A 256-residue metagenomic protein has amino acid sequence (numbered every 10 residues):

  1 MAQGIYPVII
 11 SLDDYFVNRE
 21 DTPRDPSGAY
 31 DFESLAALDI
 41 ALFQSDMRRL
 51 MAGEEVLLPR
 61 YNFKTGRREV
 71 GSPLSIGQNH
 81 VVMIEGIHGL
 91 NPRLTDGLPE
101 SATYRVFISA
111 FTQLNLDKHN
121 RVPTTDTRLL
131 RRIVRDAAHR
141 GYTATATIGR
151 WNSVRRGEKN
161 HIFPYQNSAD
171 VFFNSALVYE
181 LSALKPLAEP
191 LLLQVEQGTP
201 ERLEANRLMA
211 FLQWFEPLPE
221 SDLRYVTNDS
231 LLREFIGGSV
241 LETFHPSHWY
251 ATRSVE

Functional and structural regions predicted by a protein language model:
M1-I9: Post-Walker A helix-loop "phosphate-sensing" segment adjacent to the P-loop in P-loop NTPases
G4, I76-Q78, E100-S101: Short loop/turn elements that form and flank the Walker-type P-loop nucleotide-binding site in RecA-like NTPase cores
V8-I10, Y15-R67, V81: Conserved nucleotide-sensing/catalytic segment adjacent to the nucleotide-binding pocket in NTP-handling enzymes
R19-R24, G71, T95, K118-N120: Short acidic, glycine/serine/threonine-rich loops at helix termini
N62-V70, S153-R156: Short gly/ser/thr-rich secondary-structure transition/capping motifs
G71-V81: AAA+/SF3 P-loop NTPase mechanochemical coupling elements
V81-E85, F107: Structural recognition of the conserved hydrophobic beta-strand(s) that form the central parallel beta-sheet of P-loop
G89-E256: Conserved NTP phosphate-binding and transfer environment spanning the P-loop NTPase/kinase superfamily
